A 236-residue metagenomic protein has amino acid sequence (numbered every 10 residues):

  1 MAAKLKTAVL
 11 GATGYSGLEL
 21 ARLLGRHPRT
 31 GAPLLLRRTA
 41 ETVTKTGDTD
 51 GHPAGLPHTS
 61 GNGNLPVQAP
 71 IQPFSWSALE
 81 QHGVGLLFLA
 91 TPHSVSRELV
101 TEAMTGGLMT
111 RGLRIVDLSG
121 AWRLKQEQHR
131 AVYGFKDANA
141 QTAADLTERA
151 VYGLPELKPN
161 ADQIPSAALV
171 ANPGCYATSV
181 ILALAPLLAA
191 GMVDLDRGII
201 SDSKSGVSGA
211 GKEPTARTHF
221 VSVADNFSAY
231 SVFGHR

Functional and structural regions predicted by a protein language model:
A2-V232: N-terminal Rossmann-like NAD(P) cofactor-binding subdomain of oxidoreductases, focused on the glycine-rich
